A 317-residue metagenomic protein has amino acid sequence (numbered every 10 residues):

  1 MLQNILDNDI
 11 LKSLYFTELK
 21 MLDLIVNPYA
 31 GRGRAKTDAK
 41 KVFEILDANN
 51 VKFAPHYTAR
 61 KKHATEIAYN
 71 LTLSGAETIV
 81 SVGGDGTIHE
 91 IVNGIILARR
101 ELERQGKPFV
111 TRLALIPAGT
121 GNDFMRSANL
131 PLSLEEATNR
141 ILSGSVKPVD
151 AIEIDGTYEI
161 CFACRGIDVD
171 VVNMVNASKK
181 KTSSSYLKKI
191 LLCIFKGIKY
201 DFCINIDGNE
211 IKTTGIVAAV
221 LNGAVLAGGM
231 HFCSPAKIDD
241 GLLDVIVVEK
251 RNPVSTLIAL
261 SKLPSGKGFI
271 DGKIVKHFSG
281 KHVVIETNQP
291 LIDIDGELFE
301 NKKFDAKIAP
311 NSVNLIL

Functional and structural regions predicted by a protein language model:
M1-I79, N209: ATP/NTP phosphate-donor binding region
P28, V82-G84, I116-A118: Glycine-rich beta-strand-to-loop/alpha-helix junction loops that act as flexible
N49, L73, I96-V217: Catalytic core of DAGKc-family lipid kinases
A64, G86-I91, D123: Short glycine/serine/threonine-rich phosphate/pyrophosphate-binding segments that cradle anionic phosphate groups
C164, D168, A219-C233, L298: Glycine-rich phosphate/pyrophosphate-binding beta-alpha loops
K179-S185, G229, S234-S255: Gly/Ser/Thr-rich active-site loops/lids in small-molecule metabolic enzymes that frequently grip phosphoryl groups
I206, K212, K237, V247-L317: ATP/nucleoside-binding phosphotransfer catalytic cores, i.e., glycine-rich phosphate-binding loops
